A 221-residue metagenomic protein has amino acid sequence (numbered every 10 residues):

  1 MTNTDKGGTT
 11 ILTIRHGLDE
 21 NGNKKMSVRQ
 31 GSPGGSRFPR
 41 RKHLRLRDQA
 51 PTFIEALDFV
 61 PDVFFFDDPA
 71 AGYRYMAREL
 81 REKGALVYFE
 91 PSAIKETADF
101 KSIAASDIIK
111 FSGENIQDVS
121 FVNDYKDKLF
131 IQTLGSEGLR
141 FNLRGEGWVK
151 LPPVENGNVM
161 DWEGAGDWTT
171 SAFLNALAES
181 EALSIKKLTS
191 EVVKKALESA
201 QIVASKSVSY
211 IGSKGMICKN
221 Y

Functional and structural regions predicted by a protein language model:
M1-D62: Conserved N-terminal subdomain of the carbohydrate kinase-like
R45-D48, F89-I94: Short gly/ser/thr-rich secondary-structure transition/capping motifs
D62-V63, I108: Structural motif
D67-G72, P91-K95, E114-Q117: Short beta->alpha connector loops
L80-F89: Short beta-strand/loop segments at the ligand-binding rim of alpha/beta enzyme cores
F100-D107: A conserved, positively charged/aromatic
I108-V159: Conserved phosphate-donor
E155-Y221: Conserved post-catalytic alpha-helical subdomain immediately downstream of the catalytic base and nucleotide-binding
